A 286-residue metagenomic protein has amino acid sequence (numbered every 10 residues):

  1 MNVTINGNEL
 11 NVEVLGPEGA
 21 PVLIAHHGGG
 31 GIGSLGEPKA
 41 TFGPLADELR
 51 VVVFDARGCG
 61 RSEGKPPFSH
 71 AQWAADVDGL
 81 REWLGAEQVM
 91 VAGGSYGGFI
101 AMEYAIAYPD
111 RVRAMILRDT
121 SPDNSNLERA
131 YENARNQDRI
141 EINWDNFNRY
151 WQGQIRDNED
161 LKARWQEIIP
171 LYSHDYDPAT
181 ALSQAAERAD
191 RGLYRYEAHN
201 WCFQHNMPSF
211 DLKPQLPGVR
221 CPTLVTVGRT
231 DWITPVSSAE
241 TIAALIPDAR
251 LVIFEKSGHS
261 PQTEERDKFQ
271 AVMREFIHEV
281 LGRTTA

Functional and structural regions predicted by a protein language model:
I5-G64: Conserved HGGG/HGGXW glycine-rich cap/lid loop of the alpha/beta-hydrolase fold
G43, V52-Y96, A271: Active-site loop/oxyanion-hole signature of alpha/beta-hydrolase fold enzymes
E87-R129: Conserved hydrolase catalytic core segment
M115-G153: Flexible "cap/lid" loop of the alpha/beta hydrolase fold
D138, W144-P214, C221: Alpha/beta-hydrolase
V219, V225-V227: Short beta-strand/loop motif that positions the catalytic acidic residue of the alpha/beta-hydrolase fold
T230-T234: Acidic catalytic loop of the alpha/beta-hydrolase fold
D248-A286: Catalytic active-site module of serine/aspartate enzymes centered on a nucleophile-bearing elbow/loop
